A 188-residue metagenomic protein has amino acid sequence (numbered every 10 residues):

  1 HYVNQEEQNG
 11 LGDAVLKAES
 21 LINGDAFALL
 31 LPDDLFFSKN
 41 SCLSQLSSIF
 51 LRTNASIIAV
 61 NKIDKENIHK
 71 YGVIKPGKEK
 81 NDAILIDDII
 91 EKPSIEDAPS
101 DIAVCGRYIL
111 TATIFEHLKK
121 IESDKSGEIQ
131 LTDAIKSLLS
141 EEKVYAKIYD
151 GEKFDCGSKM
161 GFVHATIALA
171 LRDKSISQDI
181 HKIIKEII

Functional and structural regions predicted by a protein language model:
H1-P76, A112, L118-I121: Conserved beta-loop-beta/alpha segment of the NTase-like Rossmann-fold superfamily that binds/positions NTPs
S48-L51, K80-H181: Catalytic-core segments of class I nucleotidyltransferases/pyrophosphorylases that form NMP-activated intermediates
I180-I183, I187-I188: Intrinsic disorder at enzyme termini
